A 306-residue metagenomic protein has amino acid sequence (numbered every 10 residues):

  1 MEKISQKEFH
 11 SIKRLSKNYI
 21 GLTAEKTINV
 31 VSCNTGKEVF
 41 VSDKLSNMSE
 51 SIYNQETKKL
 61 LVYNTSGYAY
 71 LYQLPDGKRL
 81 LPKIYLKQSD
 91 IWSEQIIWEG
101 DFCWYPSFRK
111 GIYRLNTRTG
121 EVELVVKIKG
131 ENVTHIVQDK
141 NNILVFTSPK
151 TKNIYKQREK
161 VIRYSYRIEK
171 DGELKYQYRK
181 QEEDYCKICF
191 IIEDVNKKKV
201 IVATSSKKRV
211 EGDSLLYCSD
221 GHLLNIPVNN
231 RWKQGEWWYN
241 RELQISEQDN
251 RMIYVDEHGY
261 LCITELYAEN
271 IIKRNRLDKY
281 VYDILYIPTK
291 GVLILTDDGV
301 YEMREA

Functional and structural regions predicted by a protein language model:
M1-S5, K37-S42, K78-K87, E121-K127 (+3 more regions): A short beta-strand motif characteristic of beta-propeller blades
Q6-K17, L45-Q55, Q88-G100, G130-K140 (+3 more regions): Repeated scaffold domains used in trafficking and secretory/extracellular systems, primarily beta-propellers
S16, A24-K26, E56, T65-S66 (+11 more regions): Short loop/turn segments that connect beta-strands within the blades of beta-propeller domains, predominantly WD40
N18-T23, K58-Y63, D101-P106, N142-S148 (+4 more regions): Short beta-strand elements that form the blades of beta-propeller/WD-repeat-like and other beta-sheet-rich scaffold
T27-V30, G67-Y72, K110-Y113, K152-Y166 (+3 more regions): Structural motif
C33-G36, L74-G77, N116-G120, E169-G172 (+3 more regions): Short loop/turn segments that connect beta-strands within beta-propeller blades
P227-I263: Loop/turn-rich, solvent-exposed surfaces of beta-rich toroidal or solenoidal domains
Y282-A306: Blade-level signature of beta-propeller repeat domains, shared across WD40, Kelch, NHL, RCC1 and BNR/Asp-box propellers
